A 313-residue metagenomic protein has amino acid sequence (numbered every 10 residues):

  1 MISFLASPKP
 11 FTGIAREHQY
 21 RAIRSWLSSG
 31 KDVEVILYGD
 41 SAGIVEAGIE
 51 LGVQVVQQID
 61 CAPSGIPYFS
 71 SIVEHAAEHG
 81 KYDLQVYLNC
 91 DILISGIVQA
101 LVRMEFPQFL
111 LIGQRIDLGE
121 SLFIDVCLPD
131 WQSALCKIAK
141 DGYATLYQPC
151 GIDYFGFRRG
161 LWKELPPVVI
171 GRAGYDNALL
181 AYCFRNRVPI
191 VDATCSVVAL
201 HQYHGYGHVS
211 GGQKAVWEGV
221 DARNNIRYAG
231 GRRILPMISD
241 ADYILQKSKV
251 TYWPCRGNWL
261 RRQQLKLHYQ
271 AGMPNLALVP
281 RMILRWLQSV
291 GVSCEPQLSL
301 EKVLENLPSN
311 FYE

Functional and structural regions predicted by a protein language model:
M1-I23: N-proximal low-complexity "stem/linker" segments adjacent to membrane-targeting elements
S3-P8, V168-E313: C-terminal catalytic/acceptor-binding lobe
G13-A15, S41-A47, G119-L122: Short, charged/polar "capping" segments at the starts of alpha-helices and the immediately preceding loops
Y20-V33: Short, acidic, metal-binding catalytic loop of nucleotide-sugar glycosyltransferases
K31, E50-G52, N186: Short, structured coil segments at secondary-structure junctions
V33-D40, L111-I112: Short, hydrophobic beta-strand segments that form beta-sheet elements in well-ordered domains
L37-L88, G96: Active-site-proximal specificity loops/subdomain of glycosyltransferases
L93-N177, A181: Conserved catalytic core of nucleotide-sugar-dependent glycosyltransferases
